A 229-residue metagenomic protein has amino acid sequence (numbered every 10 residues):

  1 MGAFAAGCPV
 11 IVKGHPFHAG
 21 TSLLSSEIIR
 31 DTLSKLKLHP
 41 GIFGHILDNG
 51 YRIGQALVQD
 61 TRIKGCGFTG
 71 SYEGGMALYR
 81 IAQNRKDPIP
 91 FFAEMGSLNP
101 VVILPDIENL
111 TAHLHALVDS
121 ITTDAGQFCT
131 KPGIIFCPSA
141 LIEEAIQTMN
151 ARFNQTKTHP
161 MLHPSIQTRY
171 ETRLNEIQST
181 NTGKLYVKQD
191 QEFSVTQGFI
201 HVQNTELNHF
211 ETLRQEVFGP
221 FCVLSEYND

Functional and structural regions predicted by a protein language model:
M1-L36, P220: Conserved small-residue-rich beta-alpha loop and adjacent elements that most often cradle the phosphate/pyrophosphate
G2-A3, L57, I177: Generic structural signal for hydrophobic
G7, F43, C66, P138 (+1 more regions): Residue-level signal for inorganic ion chemistry
V10-G14, G41-H45, P90-F91: Short beta-strand->loop structural element characteristic of the AMP-binding/adenylate-forming
A19-G20, Y51-R52, E73, E108: Short alpha-helical
I28-K37, D60-T61, G65, E73-N208 (+1 more regions): ALDH superfamily catalytic-core signature
F43-G67: A structured beta-alpha segment of the ubiquitous adenosine-cofactor-binding alpha/beta core
G44-N49, I103-L104, C222-D229: Short acidic-hydrophobic, aromatic-tinged amphipathic segments that line or gate anion-handling sites
